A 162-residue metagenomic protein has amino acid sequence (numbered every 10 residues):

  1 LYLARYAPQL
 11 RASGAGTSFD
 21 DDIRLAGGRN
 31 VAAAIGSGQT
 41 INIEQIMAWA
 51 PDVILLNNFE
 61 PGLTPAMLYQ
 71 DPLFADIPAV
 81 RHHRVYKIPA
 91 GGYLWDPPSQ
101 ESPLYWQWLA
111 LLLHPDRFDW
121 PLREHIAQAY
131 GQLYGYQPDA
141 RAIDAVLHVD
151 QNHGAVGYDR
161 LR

Functional and structural regions predicted by a protein language model:
L1-R162: N-terminal ligand-binding lobe of clamshell/alpha-beta domains
